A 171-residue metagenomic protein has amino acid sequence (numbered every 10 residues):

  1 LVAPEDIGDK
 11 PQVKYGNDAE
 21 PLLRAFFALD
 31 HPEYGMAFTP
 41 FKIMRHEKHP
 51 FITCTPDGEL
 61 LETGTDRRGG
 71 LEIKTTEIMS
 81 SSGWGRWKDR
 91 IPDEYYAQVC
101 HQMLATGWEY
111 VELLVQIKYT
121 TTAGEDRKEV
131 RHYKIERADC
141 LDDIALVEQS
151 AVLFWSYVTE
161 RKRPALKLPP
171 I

Functional and structural regions predicted by a protein language model:
L1-I171: Accessory terminal regions of nucleic-acid processing enzymes
